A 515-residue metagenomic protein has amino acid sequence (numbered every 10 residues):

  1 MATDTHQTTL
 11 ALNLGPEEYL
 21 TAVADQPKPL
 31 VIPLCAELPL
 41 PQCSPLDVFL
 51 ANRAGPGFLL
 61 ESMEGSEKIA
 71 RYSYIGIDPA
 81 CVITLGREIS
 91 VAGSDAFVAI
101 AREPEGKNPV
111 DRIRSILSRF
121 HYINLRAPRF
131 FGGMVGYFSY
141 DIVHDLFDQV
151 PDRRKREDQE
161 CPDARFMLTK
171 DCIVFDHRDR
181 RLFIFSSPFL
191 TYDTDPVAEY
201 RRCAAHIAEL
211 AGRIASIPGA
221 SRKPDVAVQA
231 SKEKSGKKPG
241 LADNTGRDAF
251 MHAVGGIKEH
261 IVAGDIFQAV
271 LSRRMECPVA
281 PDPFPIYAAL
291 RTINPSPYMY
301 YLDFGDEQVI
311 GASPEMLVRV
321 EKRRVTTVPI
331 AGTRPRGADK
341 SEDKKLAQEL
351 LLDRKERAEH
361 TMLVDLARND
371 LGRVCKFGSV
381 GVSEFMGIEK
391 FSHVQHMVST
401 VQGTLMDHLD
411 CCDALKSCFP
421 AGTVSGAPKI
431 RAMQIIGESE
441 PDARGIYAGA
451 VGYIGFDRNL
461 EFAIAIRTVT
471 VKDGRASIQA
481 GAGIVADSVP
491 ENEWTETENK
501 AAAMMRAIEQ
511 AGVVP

Functional and structural regions predicted by a protein language model:
A2-P515: Extended alpha-helical targeting/anchoring segments, especially N-terminal organellar/secretory targeting helices
